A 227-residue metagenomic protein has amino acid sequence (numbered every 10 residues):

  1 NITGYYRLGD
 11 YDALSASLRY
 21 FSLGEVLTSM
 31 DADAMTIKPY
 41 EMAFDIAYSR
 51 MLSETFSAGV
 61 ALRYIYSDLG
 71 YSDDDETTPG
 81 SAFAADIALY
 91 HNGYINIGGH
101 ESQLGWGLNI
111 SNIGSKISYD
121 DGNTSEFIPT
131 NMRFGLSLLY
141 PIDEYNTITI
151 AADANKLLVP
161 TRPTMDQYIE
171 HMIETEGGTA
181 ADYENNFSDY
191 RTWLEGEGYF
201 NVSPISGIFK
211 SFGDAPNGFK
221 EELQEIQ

Functional and structural regions predicted by a protein language model:
N1-Q227: Subset of outer-membrane beta-barrel
